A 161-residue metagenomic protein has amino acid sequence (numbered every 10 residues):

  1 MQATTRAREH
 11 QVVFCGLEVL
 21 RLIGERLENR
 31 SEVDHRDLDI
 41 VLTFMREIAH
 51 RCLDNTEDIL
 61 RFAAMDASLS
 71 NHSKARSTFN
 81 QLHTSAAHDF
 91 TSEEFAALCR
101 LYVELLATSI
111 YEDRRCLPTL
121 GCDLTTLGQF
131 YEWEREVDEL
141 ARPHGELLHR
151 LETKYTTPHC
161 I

Functional and structural regions predicted by a protein language model:
M1-I161: Small-residue-biased structural context
